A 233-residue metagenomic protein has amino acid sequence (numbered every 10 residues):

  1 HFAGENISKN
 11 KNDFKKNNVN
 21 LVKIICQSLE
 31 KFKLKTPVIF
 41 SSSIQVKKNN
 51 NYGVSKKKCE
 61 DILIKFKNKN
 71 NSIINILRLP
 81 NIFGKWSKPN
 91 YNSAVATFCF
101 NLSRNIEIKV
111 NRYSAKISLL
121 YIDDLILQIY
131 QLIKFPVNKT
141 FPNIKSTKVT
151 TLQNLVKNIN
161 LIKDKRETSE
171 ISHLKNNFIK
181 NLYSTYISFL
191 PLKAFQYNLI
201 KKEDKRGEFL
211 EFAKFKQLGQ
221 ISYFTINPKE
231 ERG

Functional and structural regions predicted by a protein language model:
H1-V19, I24, E30-K31, Q45-N49: NAD(P)H-binding glycine-rich loop region in Rossmannoid oxidoreductase-like domains and their noncatalytic homologs
K15, V19, N49-K57, K88-N92 (+1 more regions): Short-chain dehydrogenase/reductase
K23-K57, K67-N70, I74-N75: Conserved Rossmann-fold NAD(P)-dependent oxidoreductase catalytic core, especially the SDR/UDP-sugar
S42, D61-W86, F100, I106-A115: Conserved beta-loop-beta element that borders a ligand/cofactor-binding pocket
P89-T97, R112-I133, Q153-K157: Substrate-positioning beta->alpha
T97-L120, V137-I144: A conserved pocket-lining segment of Rossmann-fold NAD(P)-dependent short-chain dehydrogenase/reductase
Q131-K201: Mid/C-terminal beta-alpha module of Rossmann-like enzyme folds, strongest in SDR-family dehydrogenases/epimerases
K193-G233: A short glycine-rich, His/Asp/Glu-containing loop-to-beta-strand
